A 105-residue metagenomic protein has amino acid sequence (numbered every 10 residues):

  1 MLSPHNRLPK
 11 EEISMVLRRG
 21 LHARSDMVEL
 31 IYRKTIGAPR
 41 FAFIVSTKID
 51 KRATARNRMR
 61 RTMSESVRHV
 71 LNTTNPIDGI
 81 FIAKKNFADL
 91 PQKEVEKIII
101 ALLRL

Functional and structural regions predicted by a protein language model:
M1-L105: Positively charged, solvent-exposed patches that mediate nucleic-acid binding
